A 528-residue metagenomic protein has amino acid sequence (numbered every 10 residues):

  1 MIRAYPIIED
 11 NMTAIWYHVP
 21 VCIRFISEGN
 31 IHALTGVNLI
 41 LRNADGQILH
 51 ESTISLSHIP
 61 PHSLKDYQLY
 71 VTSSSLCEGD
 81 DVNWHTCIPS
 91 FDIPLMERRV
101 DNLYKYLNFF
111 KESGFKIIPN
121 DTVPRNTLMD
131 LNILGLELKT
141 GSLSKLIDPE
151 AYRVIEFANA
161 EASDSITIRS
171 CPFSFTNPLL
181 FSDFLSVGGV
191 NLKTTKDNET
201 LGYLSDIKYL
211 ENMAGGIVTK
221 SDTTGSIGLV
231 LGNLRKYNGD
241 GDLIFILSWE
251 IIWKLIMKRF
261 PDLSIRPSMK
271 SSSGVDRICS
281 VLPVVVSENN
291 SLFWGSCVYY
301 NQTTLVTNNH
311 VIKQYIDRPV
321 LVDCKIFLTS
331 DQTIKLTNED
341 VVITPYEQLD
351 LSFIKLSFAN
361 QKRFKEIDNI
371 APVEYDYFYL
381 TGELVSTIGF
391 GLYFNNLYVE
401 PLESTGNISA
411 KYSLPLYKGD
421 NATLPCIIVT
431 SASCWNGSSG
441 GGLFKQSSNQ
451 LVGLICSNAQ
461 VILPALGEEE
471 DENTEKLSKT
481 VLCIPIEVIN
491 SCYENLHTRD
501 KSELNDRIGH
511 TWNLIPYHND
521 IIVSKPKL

Functional and structural regions predicted by a protein language model:
M1-R99, G232, D276-K325, S457: Catalytic histidine site
T13-Y17, N30-A33, N83, L180-V187 (+3 more regions): Short coil-to-beta-strand transition motifs
I26, D206-V230, V298-Y299, S431-I455 (+1 more regions): Catalytic nucleophile loop of clan PA
I31-T35, Q47, D130-G141, Y203-S205 (+3 more regions): A generic structural motif
H32, L39, D164-T167, V218 (+3 more regions): Generic structural signal for buried aliphatic residues
L39, L56-I93, S226-V286, Q361-R363 (+3 more regions): C-terminal cap/linker of serine protease catalytic domains
L49, S55-S144, M269-D276, S287-L292 (+2 more regions): Conserved catalytic-core segment of clan PA serine endopeptidases
L95, R99-N102, N108-K111, I147-Y203 (+8 more regions): Flexible, gly/ser-rich surface segments that form the specificity/activation loops bordering the active-site cleft
